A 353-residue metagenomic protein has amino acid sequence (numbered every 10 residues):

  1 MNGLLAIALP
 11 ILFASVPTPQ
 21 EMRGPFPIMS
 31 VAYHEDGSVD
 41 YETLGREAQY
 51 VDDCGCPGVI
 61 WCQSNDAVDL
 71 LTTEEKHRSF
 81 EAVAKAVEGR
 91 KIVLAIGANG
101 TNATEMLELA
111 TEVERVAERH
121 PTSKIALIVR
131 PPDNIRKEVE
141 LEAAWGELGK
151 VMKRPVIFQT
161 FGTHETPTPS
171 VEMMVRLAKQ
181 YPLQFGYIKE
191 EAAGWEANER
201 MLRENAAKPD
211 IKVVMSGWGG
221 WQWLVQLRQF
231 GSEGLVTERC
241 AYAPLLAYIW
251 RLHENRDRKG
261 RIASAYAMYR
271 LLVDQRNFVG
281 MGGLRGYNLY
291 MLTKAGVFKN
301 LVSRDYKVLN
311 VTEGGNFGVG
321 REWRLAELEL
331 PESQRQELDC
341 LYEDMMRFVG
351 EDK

Functional and structural regions predicted by a protein language model:
G3-F13: Sec-dependent N-terminal signal peptides
A8, Q20, V349-K353: Eukaryotic N-terminal low-complexity, Ser/Thr- and Lys/Arg-rich leader segments that predominantly function as
V16-T168: Active-site beta->alpha loop and helix N-cap motifs at the rims of alpha/beta catalytic domains
Y41, L71-R78, E105, R176-L177 (+2 more regions): Short alpha-helical interface patches
E42, D52, V225-K353: Structured C-terminal cap/extension of enzyme domains
L44, F80, M106, N198 (+2 more regions): A general structural signal for well-ordered alpha-helical segments in protein cores
E147-P155, G162-L284: Catalytic alpha/beta core domains of metabolic enzymes, predominantly
